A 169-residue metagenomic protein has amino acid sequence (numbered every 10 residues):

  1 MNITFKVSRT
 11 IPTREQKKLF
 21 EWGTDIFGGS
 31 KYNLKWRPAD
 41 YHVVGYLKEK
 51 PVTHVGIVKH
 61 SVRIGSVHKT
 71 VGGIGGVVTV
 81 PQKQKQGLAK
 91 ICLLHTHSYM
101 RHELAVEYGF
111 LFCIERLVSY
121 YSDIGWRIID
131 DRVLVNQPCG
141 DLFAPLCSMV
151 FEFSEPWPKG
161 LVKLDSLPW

Functional and structural regions predicted by a protein language model:
M1-T13, L161, S166: Conserved N-terminal entry element of GNAT/NAT acetyltransferase domains
F5-V78: A conserved beta-strand-loop-helix scaffold within acyl/acetyltransferase catalytic domains
V80, I114: Residue-level recognition of the GNAT/N-acetyltransferase active site
K83-H95: Conserved acetyl-CoA pyrophosphate-binding loop and the N-cap/start of the following alpha-helix in GNAT-like
M100-C113: Conserved GNAT acetyl-CoA-binding A-motif
F112, S122, R127-V150: Conserved catalytic-core motifs of GNAT/GCN5-like acyltransferases
F143-W169: Acidic/histidine-enriched, glycine/proline-rich intrinsically disordered or flexible terminal extensions
